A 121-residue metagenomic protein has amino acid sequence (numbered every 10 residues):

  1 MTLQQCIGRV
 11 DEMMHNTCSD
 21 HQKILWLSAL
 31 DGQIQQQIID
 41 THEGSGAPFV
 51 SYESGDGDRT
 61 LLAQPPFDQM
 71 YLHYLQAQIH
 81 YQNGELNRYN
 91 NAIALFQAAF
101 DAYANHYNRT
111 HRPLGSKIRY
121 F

Functional and structural regions predicted by a protein language model:
M1-R59, D101-F121: Conserved short "hinge" loops at termini or chain/domain junctions
T17-C18, Q82-L86: Charged, low-complexity interaction regions
T60-Q69: Structural motif
Q69-Y81: Short, hydrophobic/amphipathic alpha-helical patches that form generic packing surfaces within helical domains
E85, I93-Q97, L114: Generic alpha-helical propensity signal that fires on short helical segments and nearby coil/disordered stretches
N90-A104: Short secondary-structure subsegments characteristic of cysteine-rich extracellular domains
